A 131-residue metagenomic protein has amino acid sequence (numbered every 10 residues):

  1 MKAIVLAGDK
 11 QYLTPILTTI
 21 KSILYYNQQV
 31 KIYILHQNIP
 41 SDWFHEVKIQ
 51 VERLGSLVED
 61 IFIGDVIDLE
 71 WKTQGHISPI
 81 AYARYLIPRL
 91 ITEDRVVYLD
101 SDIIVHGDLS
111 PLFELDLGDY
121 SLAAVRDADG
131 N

Functional and structural regions predicted by a protein language model:
M1-N131: Glycosyltransferase catalytic domains, chiefly GT-A lineage
